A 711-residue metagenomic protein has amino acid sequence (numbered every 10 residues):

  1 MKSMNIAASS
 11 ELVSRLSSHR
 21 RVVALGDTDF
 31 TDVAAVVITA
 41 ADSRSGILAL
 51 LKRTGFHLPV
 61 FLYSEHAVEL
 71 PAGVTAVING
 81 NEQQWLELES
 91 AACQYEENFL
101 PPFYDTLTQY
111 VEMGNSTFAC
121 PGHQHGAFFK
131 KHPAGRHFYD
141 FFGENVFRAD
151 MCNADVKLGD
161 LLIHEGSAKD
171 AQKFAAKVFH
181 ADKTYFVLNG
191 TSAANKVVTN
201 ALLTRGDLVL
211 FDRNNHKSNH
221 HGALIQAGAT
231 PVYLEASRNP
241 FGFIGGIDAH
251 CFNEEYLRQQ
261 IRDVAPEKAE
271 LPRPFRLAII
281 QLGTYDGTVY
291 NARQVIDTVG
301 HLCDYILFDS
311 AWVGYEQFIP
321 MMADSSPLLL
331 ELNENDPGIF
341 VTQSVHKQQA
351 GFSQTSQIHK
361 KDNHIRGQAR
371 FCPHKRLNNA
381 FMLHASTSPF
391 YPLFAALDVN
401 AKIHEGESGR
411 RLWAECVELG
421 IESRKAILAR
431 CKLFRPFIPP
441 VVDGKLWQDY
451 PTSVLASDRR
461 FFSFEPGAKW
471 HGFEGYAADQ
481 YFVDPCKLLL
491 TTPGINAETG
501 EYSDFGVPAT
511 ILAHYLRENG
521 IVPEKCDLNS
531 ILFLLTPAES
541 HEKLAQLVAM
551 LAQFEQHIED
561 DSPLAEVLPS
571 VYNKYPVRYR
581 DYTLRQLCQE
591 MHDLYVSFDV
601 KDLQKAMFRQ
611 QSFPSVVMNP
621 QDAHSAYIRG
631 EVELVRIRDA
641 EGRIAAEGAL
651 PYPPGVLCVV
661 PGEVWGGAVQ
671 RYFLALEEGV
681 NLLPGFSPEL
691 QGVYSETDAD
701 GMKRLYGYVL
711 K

Functional and structural regions predicted by a protein language model:
K2-M4, L12-H19, T28-A40, S45 (+6 more regions): Non-catalytic terminal extensions of PLP-dependent enzymes
S3-I6, T184, V209, A278: Conserved hydrophobic helix-helix packing surfaces used for dimerization/oligomerization
V23, S192, Y285-D286, S540: Short strand->helix junction
T39, L48-K52, F56-H57, K177 (+2 more regions): Conserved PLP-enzyme active-site core in the AAT-like
A134-Q226, V232: Long, structured ligand/cofactor-binding scaffold of large enzymes
T184-Y185, T342, G520-E524: A short linear hydrophobic-aromatic micro-motif
Y185, A278-Q281, I531-T536: Short glycine-rich or small-residue beta-strand-to-loop segments that form or flank ligand, phosphate, metal/Fe-S
G190-A193, R238-F241, S530-L532, V567-L568: Short amphipathic alpha-helical segments embedded in low-complexity Lys/Glu-rich regions
